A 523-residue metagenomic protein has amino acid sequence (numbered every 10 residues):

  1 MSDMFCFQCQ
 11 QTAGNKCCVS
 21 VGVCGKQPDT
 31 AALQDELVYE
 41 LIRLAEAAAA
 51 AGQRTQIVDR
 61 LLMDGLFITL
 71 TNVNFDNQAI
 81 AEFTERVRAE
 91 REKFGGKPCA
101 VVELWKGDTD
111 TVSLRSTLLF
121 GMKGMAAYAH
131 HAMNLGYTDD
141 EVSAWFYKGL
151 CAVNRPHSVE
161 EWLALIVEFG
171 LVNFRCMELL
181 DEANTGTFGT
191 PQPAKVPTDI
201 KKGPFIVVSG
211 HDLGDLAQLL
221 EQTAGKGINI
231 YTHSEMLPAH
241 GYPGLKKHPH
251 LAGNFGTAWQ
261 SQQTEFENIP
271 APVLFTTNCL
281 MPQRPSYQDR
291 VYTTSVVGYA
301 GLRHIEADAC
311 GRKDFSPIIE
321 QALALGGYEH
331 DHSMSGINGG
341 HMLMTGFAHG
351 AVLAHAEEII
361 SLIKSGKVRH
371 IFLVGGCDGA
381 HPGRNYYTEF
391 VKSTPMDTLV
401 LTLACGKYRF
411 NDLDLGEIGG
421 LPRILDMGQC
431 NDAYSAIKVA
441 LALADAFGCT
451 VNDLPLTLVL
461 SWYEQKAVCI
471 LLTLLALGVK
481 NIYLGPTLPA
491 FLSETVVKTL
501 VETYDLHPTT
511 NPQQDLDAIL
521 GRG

Functional and structural regions predicted by a protein language model:
S2-A13, C18-V19, K26-T30, Q34 (+1 more regions): Anaerobic metallocofactor- and corrinoid-dependent redox/one-carbon enzyme cores, especially those from methanogenesis
S2-T190, A194-G203, V207, G227 (+2 more regions): Long, compositionally biased, glycine/small-hydrophobic-enriched stretches that function as flexible linkers, tethers
